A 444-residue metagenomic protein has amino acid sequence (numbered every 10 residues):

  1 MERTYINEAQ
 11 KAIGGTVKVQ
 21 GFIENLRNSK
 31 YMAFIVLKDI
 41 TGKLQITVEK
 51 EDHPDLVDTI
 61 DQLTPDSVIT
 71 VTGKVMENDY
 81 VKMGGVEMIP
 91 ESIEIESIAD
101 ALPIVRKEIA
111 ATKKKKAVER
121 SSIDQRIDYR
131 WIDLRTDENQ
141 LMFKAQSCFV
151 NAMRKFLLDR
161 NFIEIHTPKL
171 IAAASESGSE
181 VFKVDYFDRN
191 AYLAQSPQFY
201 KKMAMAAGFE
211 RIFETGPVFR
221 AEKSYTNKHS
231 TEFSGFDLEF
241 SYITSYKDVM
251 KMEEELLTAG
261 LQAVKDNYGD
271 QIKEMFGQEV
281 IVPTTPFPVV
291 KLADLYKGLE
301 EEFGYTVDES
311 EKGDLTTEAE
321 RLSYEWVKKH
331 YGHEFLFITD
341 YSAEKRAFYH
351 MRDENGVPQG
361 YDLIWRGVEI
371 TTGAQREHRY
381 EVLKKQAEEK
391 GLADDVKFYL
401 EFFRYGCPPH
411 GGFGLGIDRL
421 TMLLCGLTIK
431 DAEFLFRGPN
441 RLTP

Functional and structural regions predicted by a protein language model:
M1, G15-T16, Y31, I40 (+5 more regions): Intrinsic structural disorder
E2-I243, I429, L435: Class II aminoacyl-tRNA synthetase-like tRNA-binding/catalytic domains
E108-I109, G269-Q271, R419: Juxtamembrane/interface motifs at transmembrane-helix termini
L134-D137, D266, L299: Polar, glycine-rich mid-to-C-terminal structural blocks that act as macromolecule-binding/assembly scaffolds
E180-Q262, T285-P444: A translation/RNA-centric and nucleic-acid-associated enzymatic feature enriched in Class II aminoacyl-tRNA synthetases
A259-K273: Flexible helix-coil linker/hinge segments at domain or subdomain boundaries
Q271-T285: Short, highly charged C-terminal tails/helix-capping segments
